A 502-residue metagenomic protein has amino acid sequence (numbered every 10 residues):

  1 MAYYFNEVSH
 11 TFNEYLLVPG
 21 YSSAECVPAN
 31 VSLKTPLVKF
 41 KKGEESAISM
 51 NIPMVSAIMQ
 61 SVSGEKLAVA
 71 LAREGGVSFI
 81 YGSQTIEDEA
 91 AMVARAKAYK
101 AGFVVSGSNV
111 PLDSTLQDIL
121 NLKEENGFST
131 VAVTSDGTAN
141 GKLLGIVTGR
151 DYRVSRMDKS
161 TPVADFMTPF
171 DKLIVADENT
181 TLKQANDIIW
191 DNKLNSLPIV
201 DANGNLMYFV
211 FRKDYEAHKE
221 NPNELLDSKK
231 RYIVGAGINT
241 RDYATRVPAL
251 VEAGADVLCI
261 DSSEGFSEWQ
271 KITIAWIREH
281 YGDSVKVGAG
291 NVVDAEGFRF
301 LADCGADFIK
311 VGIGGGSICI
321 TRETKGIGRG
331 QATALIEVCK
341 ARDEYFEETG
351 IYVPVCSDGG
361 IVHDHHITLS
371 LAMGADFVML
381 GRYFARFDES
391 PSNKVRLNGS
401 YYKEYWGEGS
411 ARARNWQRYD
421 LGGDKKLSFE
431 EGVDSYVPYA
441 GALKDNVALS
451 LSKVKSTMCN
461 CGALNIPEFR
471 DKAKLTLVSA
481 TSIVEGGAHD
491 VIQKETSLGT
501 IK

Functional and structural regions predicted by a protein language model:
M1-Y21, S108-P111, A176-D177, K183-D187 (+3 more regions): Alpha/beta catalytic cores of nucleotide-metabolism and tRNA/nucleoside-modifying enzymes
V27-M50, A57-M59, D88-F128, V133-D136 (+6 more regions): Bateman/CBS regulatory modules and CBS-like beta-alpha motifs in cytosolic regions of diverse proteins
E45-A47, A72, K97, L120-E124 (+7 more regions): Surface-exposed amphipathic alpha-helices with a cationic face
A47-S56, G102-G107, F170, D227-A236 (+3 more regions): Short beta-strand/loop segments at the ligand-binding rim of alpha/beta enzyme cores
K66-V69, Y243-A253, V287, V293-V311 (+1 more regions): Catalytic cores of alpha/beta
R73-D88, A255-S267, D307-K325, I361-V395: Glycine-rich phosphate-binding active-site loops on the catalytic face of alpha/beta enzymes
F79-Q84, S108-V110, T130-T134, V175-D177 (+6 more regions): Catalytic beta/alpha-barrel core
Q84-A94, N140, S155-S160, N205-L225 (+5 more regions): Active-site-adjacent beta->alpha loops and helix N-cap segments on the catalytic face of soluble alpha/beta enzymes
